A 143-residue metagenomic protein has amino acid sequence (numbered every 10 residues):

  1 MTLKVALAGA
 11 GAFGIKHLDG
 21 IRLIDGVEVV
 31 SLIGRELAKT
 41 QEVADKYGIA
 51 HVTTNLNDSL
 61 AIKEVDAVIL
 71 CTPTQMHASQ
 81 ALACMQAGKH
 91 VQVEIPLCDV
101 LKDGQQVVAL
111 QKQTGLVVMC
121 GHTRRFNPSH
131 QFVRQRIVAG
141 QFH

Functional and structural regions predicted by a protein language model:
M1-Y47: N-terminal Rossmann-like dinucleotide-binding module
A8-H17, L60-V68, L116: A broad helix-preferring feature
I24, Y47, I62-K63, N127: Acidic-histidine catalytic/liganding microenvironments
S31, H51, A67: Short, Asp-centered acidic motifs that coordinate Mg2+ and/or phosphate in catalytic or ligand-binding sites
E42-I49, L110-T114: Short, conserved SAM-binding/catalytic segment of Class I S-adenosyl-L-methionine-dependent methyltransferases
I49-L56: Conserved SAM-binding strand-loop segment of SAM-dependent methyltransferases
A67, P73-R125: Beta-strand-loop-alpha-helix segment that lines the small-molecule cofactor/substrate pocket of alpha/beta enzymes
V117, R124-H143: Predominantly a Rossmann-like dinucleotide-binding segment in NAD(P)-dependent oxidoreductases
